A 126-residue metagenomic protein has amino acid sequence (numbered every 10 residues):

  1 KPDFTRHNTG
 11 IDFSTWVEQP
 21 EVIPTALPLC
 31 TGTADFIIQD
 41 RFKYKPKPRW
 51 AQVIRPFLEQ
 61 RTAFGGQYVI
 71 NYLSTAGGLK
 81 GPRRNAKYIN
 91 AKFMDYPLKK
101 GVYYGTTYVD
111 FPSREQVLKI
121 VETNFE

Functional and structural regions predicted by a protein language model:
K1-E126: Catalytic cores of phosphodiester-bond hydrolases, prominently lipid phosphodiesterases
